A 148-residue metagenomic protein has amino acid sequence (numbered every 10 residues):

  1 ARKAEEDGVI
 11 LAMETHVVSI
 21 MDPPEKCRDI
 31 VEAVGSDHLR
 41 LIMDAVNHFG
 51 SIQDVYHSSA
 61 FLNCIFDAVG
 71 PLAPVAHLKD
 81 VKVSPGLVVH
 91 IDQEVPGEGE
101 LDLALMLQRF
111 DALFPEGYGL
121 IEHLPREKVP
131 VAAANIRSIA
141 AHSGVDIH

Functional and structural regions predicted by a protein language model:
R2, E32, D67, Q108-D111 (+2 more regions): Surface-exposed alpha-helical segments enriched in charged/polar residues
R2-V95, E100: Acidic/histidine-rich catalytic cores of soluble enzymes
I65, L72, M106, A132-N135: Alpha-helical packing segments of well-folded alpha/beta enzyme cores
V95, G99, A104-L113, Y118-G119: H/E-rich (His + Asp/Glu) clusters that bind or coordinate divalent metals
Y118-V131: A short, acidic, flexible beta-alpha connecting loop/helix-capping segment that sits on the rim of active
E122-H123, D146-H148: Short, flexible loop/turn segments with low-complexity composition
V129-I147: C-terminal helical cap(s) of enzyme catalytic domains, especially alpha/beta-barrels
